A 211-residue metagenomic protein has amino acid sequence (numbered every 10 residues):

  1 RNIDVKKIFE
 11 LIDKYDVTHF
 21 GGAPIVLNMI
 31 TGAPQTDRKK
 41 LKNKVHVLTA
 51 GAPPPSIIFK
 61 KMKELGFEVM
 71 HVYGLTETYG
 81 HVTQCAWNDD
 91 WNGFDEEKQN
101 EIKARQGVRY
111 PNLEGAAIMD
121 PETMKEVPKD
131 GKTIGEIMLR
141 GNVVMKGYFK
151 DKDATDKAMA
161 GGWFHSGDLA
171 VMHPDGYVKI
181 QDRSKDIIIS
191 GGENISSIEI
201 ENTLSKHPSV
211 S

Functional and structural regions predicted by a protein language model:
D4-T18: Conserved ATP-dependent adenylate/AMP-binding module captured primarily in the ANL superfamily
I12-D13, F20, G141, K146-G147 (+2 more regions): AMP-binding/adenylate-forming catalytic core of the ANL superfamily
K14-G22, T31-K103, P111-G115, T123-P128: Gly/Ser/Thr-rich phosphate-binding loop
I25-L27, P54, V144: Alpha-helix capping/helix-boundary segments
A33, G161, H207-P208: Acidic-histidine catalytic/liganding microenvironments
G51, G74, G107, D168 (+1 more regions): Active-site glycine-centered loops adjacent to acidic/histidine catalytic or metal-binding residues that shape
R109, G115-M138, P174-D175: Conserved beta-loop-beta connector loops within the AMP-binding
P128-G131, K146-K150: Active-site glycine/GP-rich loop and adjacent strand/helix microenvironment that borders small-molecule binding pockets
